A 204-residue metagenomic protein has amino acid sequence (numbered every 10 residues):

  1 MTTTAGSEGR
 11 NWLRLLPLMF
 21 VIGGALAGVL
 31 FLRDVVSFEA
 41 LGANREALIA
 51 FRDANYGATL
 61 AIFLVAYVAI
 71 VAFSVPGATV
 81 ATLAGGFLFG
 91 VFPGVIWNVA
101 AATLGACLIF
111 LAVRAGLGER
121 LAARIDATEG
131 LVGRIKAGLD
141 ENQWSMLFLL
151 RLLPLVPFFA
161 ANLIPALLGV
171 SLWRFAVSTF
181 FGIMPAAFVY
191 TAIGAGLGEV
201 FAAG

Functional and structural regions predicted by a protein language model:
T2-E8, W12-L15, L26-F63, T103-A160 (+2 more regions): Membrane-interfacial helix-loop-helix
L13-V21, A58-I62, P93-W97, R174-S178: Alpha-helical transmembrane segments of integral membrane proteins
V21-A25, V29, I70, G105 (+3 more regions): Alpha-helical transmembrane segments of multipass membrane proteins
G28-D34, S74, G86, T191-G196: Juxtamembrane "helix exit" motif at the C-terminal ends of alpha-helical transmembrane segments in multi-pass membrane
V65, A69, I96, A100-L104 (+2 more regions): Hydrophobic residues within alpha-helical transmembrane segments of multi-pass solute transporters/permease subunits
Y67-I96, L155-N162, W173, I183-V189: Transmembrane helix boundary and interhelical junction motifs in multipass membrane proteins
T82-L83, F110, E119, N162-L163 (+2 more regions): Transmembrane alpha-helix boundary and packing residues in multipass membrane permease domains and related
I183-G204: C-terminal membrane module of polytopic membrane proteins
